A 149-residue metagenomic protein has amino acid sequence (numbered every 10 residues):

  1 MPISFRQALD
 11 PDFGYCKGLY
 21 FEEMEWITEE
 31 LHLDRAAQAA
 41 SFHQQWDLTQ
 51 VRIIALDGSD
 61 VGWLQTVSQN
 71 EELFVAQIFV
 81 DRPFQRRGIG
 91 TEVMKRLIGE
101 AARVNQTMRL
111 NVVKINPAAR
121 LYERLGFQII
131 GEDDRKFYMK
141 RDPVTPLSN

Functional and structural regions predicted by a protein language model:
I3-G18: A short beta-loop-alpha structural element at the N-terminal edge of CoA-dependent acyl/N-acetyltransferase catalytic
K17-H43: Conserved GNAT-fold acetyl-CoA-binding loop/helix
H43-I53, G62: A short helix-loop-beta-strand connector motif used in the catalytic cores of GNAT acetyltransferases and, in some
S59-V67, F74-F79: Conserved beta-strand in the GNAT
V80, R86-G99, E123-R124: Conserved acetyl-CoA-binding loop-helix of GNAT-fold acetyltransferases
T91, K114-Y138: Conserved active-site alpha-helix within GNAT-family acetyltransferase domains
A101-V113: Conserved GNAT acetyl-CoA-binding A-motif
